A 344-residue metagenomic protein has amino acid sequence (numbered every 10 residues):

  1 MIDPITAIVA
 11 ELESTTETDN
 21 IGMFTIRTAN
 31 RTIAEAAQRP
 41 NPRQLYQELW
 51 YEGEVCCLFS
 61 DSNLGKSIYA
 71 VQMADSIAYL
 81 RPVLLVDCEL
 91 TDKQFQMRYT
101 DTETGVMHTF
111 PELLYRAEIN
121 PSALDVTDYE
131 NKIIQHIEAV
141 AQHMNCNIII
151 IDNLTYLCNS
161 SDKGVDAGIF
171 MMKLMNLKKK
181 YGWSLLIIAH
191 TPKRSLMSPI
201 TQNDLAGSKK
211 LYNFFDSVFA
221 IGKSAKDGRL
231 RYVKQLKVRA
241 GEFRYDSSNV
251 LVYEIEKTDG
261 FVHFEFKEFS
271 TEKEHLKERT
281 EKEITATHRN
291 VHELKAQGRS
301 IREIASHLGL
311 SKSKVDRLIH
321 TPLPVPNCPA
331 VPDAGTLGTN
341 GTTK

Functional and structural regions predicted by a protein language model:
I2-T25, Q142-N145, K180, A225-K344: C-terminal regions of RecA-like/P-loop NTPase motor modules
T15-H108: The Walker A/P-loop phosphate-binding site
R39, S67, Y129-E130, A167 (+2 more regions): A conditional alpha-helix N-cap/helix-loop micro-motif detector
P40-N41, L45-Y46, L80-D166: Conserved inter-motif catalytic segment of the P-loop NTP-binding fold
C57-F59, N63, I68, L80-L84 (+2 more regions): Phosphate-binding/switch region of NTP-binding enzymes
M73, Q94-D101, K132, H136 (+4 more regions): Alpha-helical scaffold elements adjacent to nucleotide-binding pockets in ATP/GTP-utilizing enzyme cores
I77, A141, K178: Hydrophobic pocket-lining residues that define ligand/cofactor binding sites across diverse proteins
